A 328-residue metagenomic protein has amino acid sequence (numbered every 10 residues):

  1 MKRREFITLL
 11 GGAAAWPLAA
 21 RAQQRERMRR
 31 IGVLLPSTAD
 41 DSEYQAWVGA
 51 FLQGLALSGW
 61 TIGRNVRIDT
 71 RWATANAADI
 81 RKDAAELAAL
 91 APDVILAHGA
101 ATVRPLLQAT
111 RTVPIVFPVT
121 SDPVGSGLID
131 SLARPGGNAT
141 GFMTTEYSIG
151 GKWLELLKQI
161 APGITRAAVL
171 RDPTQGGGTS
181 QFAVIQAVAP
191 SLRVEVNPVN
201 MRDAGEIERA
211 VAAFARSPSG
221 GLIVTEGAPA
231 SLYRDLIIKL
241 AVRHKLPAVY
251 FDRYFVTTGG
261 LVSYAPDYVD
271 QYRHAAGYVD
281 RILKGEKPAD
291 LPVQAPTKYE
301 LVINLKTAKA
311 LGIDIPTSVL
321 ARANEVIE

Functional and structural regions predicted by a protein language model:
M1-E328: Short hydrophobic alpha-helices and adjacent helix-cap/hinge residues
